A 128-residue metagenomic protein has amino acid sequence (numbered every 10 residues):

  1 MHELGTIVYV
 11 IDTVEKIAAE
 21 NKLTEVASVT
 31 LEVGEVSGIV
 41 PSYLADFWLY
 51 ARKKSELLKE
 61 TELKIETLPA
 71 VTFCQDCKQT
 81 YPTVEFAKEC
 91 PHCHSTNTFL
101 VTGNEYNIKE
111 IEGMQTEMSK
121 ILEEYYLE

Functional and structural regions predicted by a protein language model:
M1-K64: Long, charged N-terminal interaction/targeting segments
H2-T13, P41, E56-L63, F99-E128: Extended interfacial segments that mediate partner engagement and assembly in macromolecular machines
E32-V36, E66-A70, K109-I111: Short loop/turn motifs enriched for small/polar and acidic residues
E62-P69, Q79-V84: Short, flexible, mixed-charge glycine/proline-rich loop motifs that serve as phosphate/nucleic-acid-contacting
T72, K88, Y106: Cys/His-enriched microdomains
C74-C77, C90-C93: Short cysteine-rich clusters marking metal-coordination/redox-active sites
P82, S95-F99: Short functional micro-motifs and their immediate structural scaffolds
